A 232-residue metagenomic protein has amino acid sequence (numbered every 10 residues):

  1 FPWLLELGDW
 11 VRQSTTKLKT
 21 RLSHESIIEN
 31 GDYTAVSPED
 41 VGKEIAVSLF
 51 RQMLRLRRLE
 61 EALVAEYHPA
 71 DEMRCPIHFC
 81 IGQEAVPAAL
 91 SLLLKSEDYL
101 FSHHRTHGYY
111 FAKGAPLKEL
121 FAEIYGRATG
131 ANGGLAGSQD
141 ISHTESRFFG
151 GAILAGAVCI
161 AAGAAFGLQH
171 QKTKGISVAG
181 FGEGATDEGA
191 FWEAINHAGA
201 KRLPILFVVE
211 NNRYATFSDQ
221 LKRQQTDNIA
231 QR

Functional and structural regions predicted by a protein language model:
V11-R105: N-terminal amphipathic, basic-rich helices that act as targeting or association modules
E61, A70-K201, D219-T226, A230: Cofactor-binding active-site loop characterized by glycine-rich and histidine/acidic residues
R105, E210-R213: Short, ordered loop/turn segments at secondary-structure junctions
G182, V209-E210: Active-site flanking residues adjacent to catalytic metal/cofactor-binding acidic residues
K201-V208: A glycine-rich helix N-cap at a beta->alpha junction
R213-D219: Short beta-alpha connecting loops at secondary-structure transitions that line or flank enzyme active sites
